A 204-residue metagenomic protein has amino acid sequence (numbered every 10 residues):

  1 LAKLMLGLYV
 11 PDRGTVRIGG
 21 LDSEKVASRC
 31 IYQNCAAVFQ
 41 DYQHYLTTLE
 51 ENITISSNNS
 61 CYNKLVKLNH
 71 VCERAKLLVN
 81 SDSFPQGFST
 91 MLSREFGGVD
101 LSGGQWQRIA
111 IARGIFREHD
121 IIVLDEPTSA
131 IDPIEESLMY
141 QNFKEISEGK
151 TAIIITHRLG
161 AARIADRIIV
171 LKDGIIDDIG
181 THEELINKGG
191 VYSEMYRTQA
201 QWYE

Functional and structural regions predicted by a protein language model:
L6: Helix-to-loop junction immediately C-terminal to a conserved catalytic motif
T15-R17, K25, Y32, E50-E95 (+2 more regions): ABC ATPase nucleotide-binding domain helical subdomain, centered on the C-loop/LSGGQ "ABC signature"
Y45, L78-I109, W202-E204: ABC-fold ATPase nucleotide-binding domain signature/coupling loops
F116-D120, G149: A short, proline-enriched helix->beta-strand linker immediately N-terminal to the Walker B motif in ABC-type P-loop
I122-E126: Catalytic Walker B motif of ABC-type/P-loop ATPase nucleotide-binding domains
P133-E135: Helix N-cap at the start of a conserved alpha-helix in ABC-type nucleotide-binding domains
Q141, R163-E204: C-terminal portion of ABC ATPase nucleotide-binding domains
E145-I154, A162: Conserved catalytic loops of ABC-family nucleotide-binding domains
